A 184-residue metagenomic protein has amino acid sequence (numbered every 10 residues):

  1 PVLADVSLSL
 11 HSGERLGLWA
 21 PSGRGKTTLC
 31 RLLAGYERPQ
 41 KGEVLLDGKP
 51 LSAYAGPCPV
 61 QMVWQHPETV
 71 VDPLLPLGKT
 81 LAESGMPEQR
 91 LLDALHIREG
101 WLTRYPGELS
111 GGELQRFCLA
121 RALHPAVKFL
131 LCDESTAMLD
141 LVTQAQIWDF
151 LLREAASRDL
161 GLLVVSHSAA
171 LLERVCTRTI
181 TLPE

Functional and structural regions predicted by a protein language model:
W19-P21: The feature captures the beta-strand-to-loop junction immediately N-terminal to the Walker
A34: Helix-to-loop junction immediately C-terminal to a conserved catalytic motif
K49-Q61, L75, K79: ABC ATPase NBD coupling module
H66, P73-E88: Q-loop/switch helix immediately C-terminal to the Walker
Y105-L109, E113: Conserved ABC ATPase signature
L130-E134: Catalytic Walker B motif of ABC-type/P-loop ATPase nucleotide-binding domains
